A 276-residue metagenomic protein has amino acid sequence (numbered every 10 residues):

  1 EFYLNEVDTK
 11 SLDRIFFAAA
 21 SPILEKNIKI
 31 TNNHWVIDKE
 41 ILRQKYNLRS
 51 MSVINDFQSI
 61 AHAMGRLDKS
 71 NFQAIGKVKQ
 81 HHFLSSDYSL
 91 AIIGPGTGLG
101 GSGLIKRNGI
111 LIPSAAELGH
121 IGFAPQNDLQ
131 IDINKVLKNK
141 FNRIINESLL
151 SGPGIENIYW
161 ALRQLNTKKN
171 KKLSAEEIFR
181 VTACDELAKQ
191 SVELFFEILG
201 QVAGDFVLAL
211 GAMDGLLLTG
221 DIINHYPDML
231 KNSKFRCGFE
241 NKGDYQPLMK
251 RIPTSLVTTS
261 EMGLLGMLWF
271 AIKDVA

Functional and structural regions predicted by a protein language model:
E1-S11, I23, L129-A276: ATP-binding/phosphotransfer module of carbohydrate and carboxylate kinases, centering on a glycine-rich
L4-V53, Q58-N71, N224-D228: Short beta-strand-loop/turn "lid" adjacent to the catalytic site in phosphate-handling enzymes
L12, N47-R49, S86-L90, A212-M213 (+1 more regions): Short coil/turn connectors at secondary-structure junctions
R14-F16, S52, L90-G94, L217: Short glycine-aspartate micro-motif
I30-N33, S52-Q58, K79-H81, I92-G94 (+1 more regions): Active-site nucleophile and cofactor-binding loops and adjacent substrate-binding regions of central metabolic enzymes
N33-W35, S70-N71, G109-L111, K234-R236: Glycine-rich, phosphate-binding/catalytic loops in enzymes
M51-S85, E176-K189, E193: ATP-dependent carbohydrate kinase catalytic cores
K77-H82, S86-N146, P227-D228, F235-E240 (+1 more regions): Glycine-rich phosphate-binding loop of actin/hexokinase-like ATP-binding domains
